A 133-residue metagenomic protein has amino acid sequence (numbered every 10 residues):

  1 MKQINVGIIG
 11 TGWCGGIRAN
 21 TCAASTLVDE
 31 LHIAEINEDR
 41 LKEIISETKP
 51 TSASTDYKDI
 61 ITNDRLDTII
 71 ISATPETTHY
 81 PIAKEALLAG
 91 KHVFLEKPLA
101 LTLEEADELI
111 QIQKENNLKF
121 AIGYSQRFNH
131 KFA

Functional and structural regions predicted by a protein language model:
M1-T48, S72: N-terminal Rossmann-like dinucleotide-binding module
G7-I9, F94, A121: Conserved hydrophobic packing residues within short motifs/helices of P-loop NTPase cores of ABC-family ATPases
G12-C14, T74-T77, A100, Q126-F128: Short beta->alpha connector loops
V28, K91, N116-K119: Short, well-ordered coil/turn segments that N-cap beta-strands
S52-I112: Beta-loop-alpha module in the N-terminal Rossmann-like domain of NAD(P)-dependent dehydrogenases, especially those
A100-A133: A contiguous active-site-proximal alpha/beta segment in oxidoreductase catalytic domains
